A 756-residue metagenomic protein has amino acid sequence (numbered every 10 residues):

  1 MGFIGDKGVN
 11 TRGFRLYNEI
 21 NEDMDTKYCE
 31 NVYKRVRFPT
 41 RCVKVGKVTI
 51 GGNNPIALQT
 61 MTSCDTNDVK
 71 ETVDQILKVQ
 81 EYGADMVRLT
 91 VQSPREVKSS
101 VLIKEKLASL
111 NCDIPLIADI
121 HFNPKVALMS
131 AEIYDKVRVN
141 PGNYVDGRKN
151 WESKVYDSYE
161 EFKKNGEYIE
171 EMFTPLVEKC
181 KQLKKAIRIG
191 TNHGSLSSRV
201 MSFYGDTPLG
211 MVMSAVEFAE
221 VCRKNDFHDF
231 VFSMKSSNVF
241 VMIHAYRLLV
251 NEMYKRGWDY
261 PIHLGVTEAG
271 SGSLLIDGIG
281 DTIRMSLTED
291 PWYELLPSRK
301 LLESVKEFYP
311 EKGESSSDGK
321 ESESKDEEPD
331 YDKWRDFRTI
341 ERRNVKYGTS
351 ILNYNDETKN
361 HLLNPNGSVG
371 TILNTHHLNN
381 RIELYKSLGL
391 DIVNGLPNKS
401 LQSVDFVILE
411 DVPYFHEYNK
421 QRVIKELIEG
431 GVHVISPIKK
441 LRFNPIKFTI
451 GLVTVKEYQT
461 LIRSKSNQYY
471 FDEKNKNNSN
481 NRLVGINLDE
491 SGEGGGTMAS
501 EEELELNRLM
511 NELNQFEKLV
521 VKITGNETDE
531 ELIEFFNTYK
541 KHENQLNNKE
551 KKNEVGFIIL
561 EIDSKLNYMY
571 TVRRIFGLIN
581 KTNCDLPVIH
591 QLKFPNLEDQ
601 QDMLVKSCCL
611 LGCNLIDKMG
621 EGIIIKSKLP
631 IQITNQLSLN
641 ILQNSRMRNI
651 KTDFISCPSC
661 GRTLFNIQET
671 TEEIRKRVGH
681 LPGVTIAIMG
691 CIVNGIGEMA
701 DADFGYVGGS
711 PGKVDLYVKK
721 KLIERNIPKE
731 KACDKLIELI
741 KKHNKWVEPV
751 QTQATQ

Functional and structural regions predicted by a protein language model:
G5-M61, T66, V177, K181 (+4 more regions): N-terminal amphipathic alpha-helix/helix-capping segment at the start of soluble metabolic enzymes
N31-K34, V69, A84-E217, T371-M569: Active-site beta->alpha loop and helix N-cap motifs at the rims of alpha/beta catalytic domains
K44-Q59, C64-G83, V87, Q92-P94 (+1 more regions): N-terminal glycine-rich anion-binding loops that anchor highly charged ligand groups
L58, D119, I189, F232 (+5 more regions): Conserved, mostly hydrophobic/aromatic
D85, Y134-N150, I279-W292, I558 (+2 more regions): Glycine-rich phosphate-binding active-site loops on the catalytic face of alpha/beta enzymes
V155-I169, V200-Y347, Q459-G485, E490-G495 (+2 more regions): Catalytic alpha/beta core domains of metabolic enzymes, predominantly
L362-L388, V393-L396, N666-P711: C-terminal accessory/binding modules appended to enzymatic or scaffolding proteins
P711-Y717, K721-W746: Beta-strand/loop-dominated core regions that host nucleotide or nucleotide-derived cofactor-binding catalytic loops
